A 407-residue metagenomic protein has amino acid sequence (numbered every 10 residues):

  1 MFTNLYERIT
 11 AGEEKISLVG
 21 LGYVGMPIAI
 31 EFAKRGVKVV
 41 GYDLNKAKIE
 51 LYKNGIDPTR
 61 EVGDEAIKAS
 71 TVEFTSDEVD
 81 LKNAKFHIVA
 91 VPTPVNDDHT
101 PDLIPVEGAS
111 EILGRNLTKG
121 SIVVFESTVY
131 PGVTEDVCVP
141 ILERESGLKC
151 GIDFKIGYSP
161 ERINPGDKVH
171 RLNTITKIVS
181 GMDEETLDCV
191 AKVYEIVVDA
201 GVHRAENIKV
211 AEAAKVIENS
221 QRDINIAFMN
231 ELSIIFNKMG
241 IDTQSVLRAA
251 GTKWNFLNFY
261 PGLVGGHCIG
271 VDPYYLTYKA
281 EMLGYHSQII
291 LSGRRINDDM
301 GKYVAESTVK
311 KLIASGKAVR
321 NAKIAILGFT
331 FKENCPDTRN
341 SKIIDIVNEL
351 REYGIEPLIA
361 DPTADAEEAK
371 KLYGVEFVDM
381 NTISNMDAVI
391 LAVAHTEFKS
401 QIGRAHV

Functional and structural regions predicted by a protein language model:
M1-R404: Structural/interface elements that position substrates and couple domains in central-metabolism enzymes
